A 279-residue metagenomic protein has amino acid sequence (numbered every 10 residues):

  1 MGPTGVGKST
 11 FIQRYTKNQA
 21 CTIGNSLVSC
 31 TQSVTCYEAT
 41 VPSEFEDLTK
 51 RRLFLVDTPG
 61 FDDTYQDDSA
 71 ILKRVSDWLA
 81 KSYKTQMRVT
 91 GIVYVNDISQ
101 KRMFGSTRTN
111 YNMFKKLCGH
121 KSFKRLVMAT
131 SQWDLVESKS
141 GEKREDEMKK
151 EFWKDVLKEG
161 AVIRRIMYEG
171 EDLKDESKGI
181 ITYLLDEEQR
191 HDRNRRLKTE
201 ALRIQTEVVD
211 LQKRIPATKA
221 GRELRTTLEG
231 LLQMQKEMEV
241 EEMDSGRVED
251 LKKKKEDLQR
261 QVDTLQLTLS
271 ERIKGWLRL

Functional and structural regions predicted by a protein language model:
M1-T31, E44, L48, Q66 (+3 more regions): C-terminal non-catalytic interaction/localization modules
C21-M87: Conserved nucleotide-sensing/catalytic segment adjacent to the nucleotide-binding pocket in NTP-handling enzymes
F54-D57, T90-D97, V127-Q132, I163-R165: Extended hydrophobic secondary-structure segments that form protein cores and membrane-embedded regions
F61-D63, I98-M103, D134-E137: Short acidic, S/G/P-rich loop/turn micro-motifs used as interaction or catalytic elements
Y65-K101, T109-K121, V127: Inter-motif core of Ras-like GTPase G domains
